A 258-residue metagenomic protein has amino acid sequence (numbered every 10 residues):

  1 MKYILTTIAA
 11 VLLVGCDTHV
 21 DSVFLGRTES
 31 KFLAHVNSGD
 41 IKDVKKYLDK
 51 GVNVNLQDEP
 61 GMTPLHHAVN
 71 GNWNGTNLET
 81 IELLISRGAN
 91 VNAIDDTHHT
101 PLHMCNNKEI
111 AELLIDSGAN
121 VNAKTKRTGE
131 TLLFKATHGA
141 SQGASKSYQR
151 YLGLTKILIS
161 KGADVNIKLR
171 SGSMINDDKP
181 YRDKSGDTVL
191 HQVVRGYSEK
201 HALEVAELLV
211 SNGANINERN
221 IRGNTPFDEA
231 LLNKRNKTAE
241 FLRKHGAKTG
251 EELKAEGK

Functional and structural regions predicted by a protein language model:
M1-I4: Positively charged n-region of N-terminal signal peptides that target proteins for export
V14-G15: C-terminal motif of bacterial Sec signal peptides marking the signal peptidase cleavage site
V20-H67: N-terminal segments that cap or nucleate solenoid repeat domains
T28, G61, H98, T128-G129 (+3 more regions): Start-of-repeat signature of ankyrin repeats
A34-G39, H67-N77, M104-K108, K135-Y151 (+3 more regions): Ankyrin repeat A-helix N-terminal signature
K45-N53, E82-N90, E112-N120, K156-D164 (+2 more regions): Ankyrin repeat domain, specifically the short helix-to-loop turn at the C-terminus of the second helix of each repeat
D58, D95, T125-K126, L169-S171 (+3 more regions): Ankyrin repeat boundary/linker residues
E218-K258: Leucine-rich solenoid repeat scaffolds
